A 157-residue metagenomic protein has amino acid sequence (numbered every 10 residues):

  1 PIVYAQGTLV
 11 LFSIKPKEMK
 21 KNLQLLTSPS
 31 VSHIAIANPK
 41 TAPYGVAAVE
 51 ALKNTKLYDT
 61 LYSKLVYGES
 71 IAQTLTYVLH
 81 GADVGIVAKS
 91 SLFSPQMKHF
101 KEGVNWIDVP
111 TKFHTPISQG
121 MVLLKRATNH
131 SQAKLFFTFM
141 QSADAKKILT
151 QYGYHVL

Functional and structural regions predicted by a protein language model:
I2-L157: Exported/periplasmic ABC-transporter solute-binding proteins
